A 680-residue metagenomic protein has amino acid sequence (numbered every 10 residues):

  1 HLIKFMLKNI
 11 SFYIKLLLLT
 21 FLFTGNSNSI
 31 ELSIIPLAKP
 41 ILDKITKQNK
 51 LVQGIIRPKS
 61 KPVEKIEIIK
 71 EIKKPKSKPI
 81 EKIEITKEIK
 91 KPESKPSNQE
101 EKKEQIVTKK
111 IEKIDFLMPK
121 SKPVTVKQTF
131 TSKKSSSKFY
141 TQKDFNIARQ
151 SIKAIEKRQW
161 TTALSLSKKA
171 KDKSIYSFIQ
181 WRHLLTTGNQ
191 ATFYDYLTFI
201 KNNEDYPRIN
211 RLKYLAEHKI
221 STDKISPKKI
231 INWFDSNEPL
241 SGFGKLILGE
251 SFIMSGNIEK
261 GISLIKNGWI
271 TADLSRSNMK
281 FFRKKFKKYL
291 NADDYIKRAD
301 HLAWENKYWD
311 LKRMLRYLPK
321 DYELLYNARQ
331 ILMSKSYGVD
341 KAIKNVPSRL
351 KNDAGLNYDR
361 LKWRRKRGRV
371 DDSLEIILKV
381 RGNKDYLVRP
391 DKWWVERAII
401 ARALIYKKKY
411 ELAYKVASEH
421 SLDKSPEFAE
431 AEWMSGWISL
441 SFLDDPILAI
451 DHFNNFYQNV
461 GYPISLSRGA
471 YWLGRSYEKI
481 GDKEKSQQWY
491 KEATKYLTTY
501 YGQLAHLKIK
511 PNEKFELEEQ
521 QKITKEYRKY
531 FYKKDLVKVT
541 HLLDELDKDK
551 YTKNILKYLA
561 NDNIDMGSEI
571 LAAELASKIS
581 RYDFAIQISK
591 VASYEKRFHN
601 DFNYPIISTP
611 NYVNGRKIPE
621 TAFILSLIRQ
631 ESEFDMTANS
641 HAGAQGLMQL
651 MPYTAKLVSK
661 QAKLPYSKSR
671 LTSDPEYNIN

Functional and structural regions predicted by a protein language model:
L2-E31: Classical Sec-dependent N-terminal signal peptides that target proteins to the secretory pathway
S29-I72, K95, K102-S121: N-terminal propeptides/low-complexity segments immediately following signal peptides in secreted or periplasmic proteins
K134-Y140, L164-S174, L185-G188, L197-P207 (+14 more regions): Solenoid-like repeat scaffolds
I147, Q180, Y196, K213-A216 (+9 more regions): TPR repeat positional signature
Q150, Q180-H183, A216, L248 (+8 more regions): Structural register within alpha-helical repeat arrays
A154, T187, I220, F252 (+7 more regions): Residue at a conserved register position within TPR or TPR-like alpha-solenoid repeats
Q159, R208, I225, N257 (+8 more regions): Residues in the short coil linking paired helices within alpha-helical repeat scaffolds
D172-Y176, W181-T186, Y194-N202, Y214 (+15 more regions): Catalytic glycan-binding domains that act on GlcNAc-containing polysaccharides
